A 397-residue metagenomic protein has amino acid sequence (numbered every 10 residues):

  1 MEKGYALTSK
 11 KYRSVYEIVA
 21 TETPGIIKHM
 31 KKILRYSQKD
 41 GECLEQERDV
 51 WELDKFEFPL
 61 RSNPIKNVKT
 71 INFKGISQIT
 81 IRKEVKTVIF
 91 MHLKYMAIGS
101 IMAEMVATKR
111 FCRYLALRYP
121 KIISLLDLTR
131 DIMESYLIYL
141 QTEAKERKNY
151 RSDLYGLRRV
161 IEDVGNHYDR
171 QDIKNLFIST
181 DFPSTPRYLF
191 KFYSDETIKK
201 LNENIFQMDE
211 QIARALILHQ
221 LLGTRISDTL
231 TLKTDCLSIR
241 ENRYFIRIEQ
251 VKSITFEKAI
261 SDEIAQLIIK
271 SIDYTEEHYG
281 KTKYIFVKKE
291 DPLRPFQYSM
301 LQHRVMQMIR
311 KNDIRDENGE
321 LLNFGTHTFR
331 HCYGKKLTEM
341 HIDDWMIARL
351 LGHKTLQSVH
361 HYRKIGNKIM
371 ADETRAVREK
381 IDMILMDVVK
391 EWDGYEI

Functional and structural regions predicted by a protein language model:
M1-L176, N204-Q207, I217-H219: Charge-rich, intrinsically disordered N-terminal extensions that act as flexible nucleic-acid engagement or regulatory
L53-F73, D169-E203, R247-I254, F286-P295 (+1 more regions): Flexible interdomain linker/hinge and immediately adjacent N-terminus of the catalytic tyrosine-recombinase domain
E196-I226, R330: Basic, Lys/Arg- and aromatic-enriched nucleic-acid-binding interface segment
L222, L232-L267, Q357: Conserved tyrosine-mediated DNA breakage-rejoining catalytic core shared by Y-recombinases
T229-L230, F324, G334, H341-H353: Active-site-proximal segment of tyrosine recombinases
E249-I254, L351-D382: Catalytic-site neighborhood detector that most strongly recognizes the C-terminal catalytic loop/helix of tyrosine
E263-E320: Active-site/catalytic core of tyrosine-dependent DNA strand-transfer enzymes
I272-T275, Y279, R375-I397: C-terminal secondary-structure termini that scaffold catalytic or DNA-interacting sites
